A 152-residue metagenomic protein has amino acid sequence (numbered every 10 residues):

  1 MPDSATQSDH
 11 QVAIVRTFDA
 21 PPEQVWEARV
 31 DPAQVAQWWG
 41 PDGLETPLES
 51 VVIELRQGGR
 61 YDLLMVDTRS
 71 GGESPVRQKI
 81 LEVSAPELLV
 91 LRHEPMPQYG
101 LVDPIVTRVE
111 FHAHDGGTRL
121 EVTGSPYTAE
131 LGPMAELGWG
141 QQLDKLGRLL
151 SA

Functional and structural regions predicted by a protein language model:
M1-T46: Hydrophobic ligand-binding cavity/cleft-lining segments
D9-V15, P22, L48, R60 (+4 more regions): Intrinsic-disorder/low-complexity, polar/charged segments enriched in Ser/Thr/Lys/Arg/Asp/Glu/Gln
A13-I14, A33-E73: Short beta-edge strand/loop motif at the mouth of beta-sheet-based domains
R16, S50-V51, V76-E82, V106-H112: Hydrophobic/aromatic beta-strand elements that line small-molecule binding cavities or substrate pockets in beta-rich
P22-E23, E54-R56, L81-L88, E110-R119: A short, structured loop/turn motif at beta-sheet edges
V25, R29, V35, Y61 (+5 more regions): Hydrophobic pocket/interface hotspot
S70-R77, L101-P104: Short coil-to-beta-strand transition motifs
V90-Q141: Beta-strand/loop substructures that line and gate deep hydrophobic ligand-binding cavities in soluble
